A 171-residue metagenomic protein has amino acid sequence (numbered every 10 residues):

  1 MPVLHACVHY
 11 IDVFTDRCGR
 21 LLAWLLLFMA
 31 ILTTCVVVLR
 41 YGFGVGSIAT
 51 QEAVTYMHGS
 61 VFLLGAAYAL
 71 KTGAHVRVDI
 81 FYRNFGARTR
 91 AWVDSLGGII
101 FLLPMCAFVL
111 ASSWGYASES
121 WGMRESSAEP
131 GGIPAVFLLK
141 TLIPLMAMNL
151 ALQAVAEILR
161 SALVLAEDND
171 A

Functional and structural regions predicted by a protein language model:
M1-A171: Alpha-helical transmembrane segments and membrane-interface helix-loop junctions in multi-pass membrane proteins
